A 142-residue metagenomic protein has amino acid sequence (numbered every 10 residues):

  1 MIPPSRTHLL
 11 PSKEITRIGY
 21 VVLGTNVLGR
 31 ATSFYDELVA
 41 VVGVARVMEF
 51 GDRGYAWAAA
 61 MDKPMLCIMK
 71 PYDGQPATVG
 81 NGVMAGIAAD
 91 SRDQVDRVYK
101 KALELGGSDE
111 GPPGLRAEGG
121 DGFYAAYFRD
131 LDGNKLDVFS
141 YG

Functional and structural regions predicted by a protein language model:
M1-I2, V39: Short hydrophobic transmembrane-like helices used for membrane targeting/insertion
I2-T32, A85, G142: N-terminal beta-strand motif that seeds the catalytic metal site of vicinal oxygen chelate
R6-S12, A58-R97: Long, continuous compositionally biased terminal/linker segments
R17, G51-R53, D62-P64, N81-V83 (+1 more regions): Residues that flank catalytic or metal-binding motifs in active/ligand-binding sites
G19, L38, V42-F50, I68 (+6 more regions): Long, contiguous binding/interaction regions
V22-L66: Core segments of cupin and vicinal oxygen chelate
T25-R30, G86-L131: Vicinal oxygen chelate
A45-F50, G54-W57, T78-G80, G86-I87 (+2 more regions): A structural feature recognizing the 12-helix transmembrane core of secondary solute carriers
